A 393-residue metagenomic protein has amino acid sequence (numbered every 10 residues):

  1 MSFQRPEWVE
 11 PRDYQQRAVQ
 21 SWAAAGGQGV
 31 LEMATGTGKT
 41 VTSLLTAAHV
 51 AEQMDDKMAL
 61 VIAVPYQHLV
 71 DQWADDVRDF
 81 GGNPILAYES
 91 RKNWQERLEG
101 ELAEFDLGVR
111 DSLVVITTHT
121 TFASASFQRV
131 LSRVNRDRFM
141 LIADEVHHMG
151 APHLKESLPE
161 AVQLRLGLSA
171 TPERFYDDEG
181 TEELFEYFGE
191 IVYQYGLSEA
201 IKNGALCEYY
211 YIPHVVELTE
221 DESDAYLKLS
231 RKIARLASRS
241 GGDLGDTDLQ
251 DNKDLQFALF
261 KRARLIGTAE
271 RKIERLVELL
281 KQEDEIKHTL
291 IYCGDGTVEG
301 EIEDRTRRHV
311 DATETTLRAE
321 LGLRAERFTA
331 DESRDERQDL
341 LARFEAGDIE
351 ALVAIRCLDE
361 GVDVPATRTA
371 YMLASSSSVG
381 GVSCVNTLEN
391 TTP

Functional and structural regions predicted by a protein language model:
M1-E32: Conserved pre-motif I regulatory segment
G26-A48, V353: Walker A/P-loop
T40-L45, D56-F80, T297: Conserved Walker A/P-loop ATP-binding site and its immediately adjacent core in helicase/helicase-like ATPase domains
N93-D137, H148-E156: Conserved helix/coil segment N-terminal to the catalytic DExD/H
N93-L107, F127, L290, H309-D359: Conserved helicase ATPase core of P-loop NTP-dependent helicases/translocases
H148-Y209: Post-DEXD/H (motif II) to motif III coupling segment of the RecA-like Helicase ATP-binding lobe
L236-L340: Conserved helicase/translocase motor-coupling segment
V353-I355, E360-S375, G381-N386: A short beta-strand element within the Helicase C-terminal
